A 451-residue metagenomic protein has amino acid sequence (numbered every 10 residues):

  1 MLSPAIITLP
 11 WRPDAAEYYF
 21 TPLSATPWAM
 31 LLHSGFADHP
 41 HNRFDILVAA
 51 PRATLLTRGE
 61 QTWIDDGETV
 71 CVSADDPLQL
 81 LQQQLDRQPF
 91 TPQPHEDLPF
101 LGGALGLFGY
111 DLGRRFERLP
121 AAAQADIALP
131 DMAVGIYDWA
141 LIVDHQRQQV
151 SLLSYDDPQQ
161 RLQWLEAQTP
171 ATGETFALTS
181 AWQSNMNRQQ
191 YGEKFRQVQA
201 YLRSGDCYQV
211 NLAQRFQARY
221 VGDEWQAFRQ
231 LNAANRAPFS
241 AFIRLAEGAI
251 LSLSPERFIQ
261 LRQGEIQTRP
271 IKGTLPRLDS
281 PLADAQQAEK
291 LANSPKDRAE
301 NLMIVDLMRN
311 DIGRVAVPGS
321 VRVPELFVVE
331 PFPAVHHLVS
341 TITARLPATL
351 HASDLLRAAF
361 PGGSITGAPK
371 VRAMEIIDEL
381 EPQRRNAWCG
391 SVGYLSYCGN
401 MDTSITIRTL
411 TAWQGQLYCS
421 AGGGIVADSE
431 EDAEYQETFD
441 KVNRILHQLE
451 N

Functional and structural regions predicted by a protein language model:
M1-N451: Extended alpha-helical targeting/anchoring segments, especially N-terminal organellar/secretory targeting helices
